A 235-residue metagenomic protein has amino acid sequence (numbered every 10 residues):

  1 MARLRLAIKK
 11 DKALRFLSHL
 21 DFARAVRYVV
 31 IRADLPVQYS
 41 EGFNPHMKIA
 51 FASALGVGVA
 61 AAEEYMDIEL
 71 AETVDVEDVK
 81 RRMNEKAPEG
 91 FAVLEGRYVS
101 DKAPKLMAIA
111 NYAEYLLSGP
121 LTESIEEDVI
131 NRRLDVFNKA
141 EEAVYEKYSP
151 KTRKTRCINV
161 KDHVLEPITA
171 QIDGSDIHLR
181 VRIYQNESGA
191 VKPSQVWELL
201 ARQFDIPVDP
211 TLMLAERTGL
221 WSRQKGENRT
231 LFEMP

Functional and structural regions predicted by a protein language model:
A2, A7-K9, A13, L17 (+2 more regions): Extended, well-folded interaction surfaces typified by the phenylalanyl-tRNA synthetase beta subunit core
I8, I68-V74, L117-E123, V181-Q185: Short beta-strand-to-loop capping motifs
R15-L20, T73-D78, S124-D128, E187-V191: Ordered, soluble secondary-structure elements with a strong preference for glycine-centered loop motifs and nearby
Q38-L70: Short, charge-patterned binding micro-sites
A62-L116: Ordered, amphipathic secondary-structure segments that act as subunit-interaction surfaces in large macromolecular
D78-A87, D128-A140, V196-W197: Short amphipathic alpha-helices in soluble, non-transmembrane regions that often serve as interface/regulatory elements
K139-P235: Core RNA-modification/binding signature centered on pseudouridine synthases
